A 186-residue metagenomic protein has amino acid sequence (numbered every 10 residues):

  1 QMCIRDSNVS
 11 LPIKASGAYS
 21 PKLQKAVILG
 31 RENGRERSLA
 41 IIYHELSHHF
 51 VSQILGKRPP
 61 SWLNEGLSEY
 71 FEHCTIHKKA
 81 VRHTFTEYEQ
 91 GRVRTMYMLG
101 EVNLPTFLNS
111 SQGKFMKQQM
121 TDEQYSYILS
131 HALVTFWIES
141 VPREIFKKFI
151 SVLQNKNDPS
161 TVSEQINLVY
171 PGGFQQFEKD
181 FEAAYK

Functional and structural regions predicted by a protein language model:
M2-I4: Short, small-residue-biased leader/transition segments that mark boundaries at the very start of proteins
S10-K22, A26, L55-K186: Acidic/His/Gly-enriched intrinsically disordered linker/tail segments that often contain short helix/coil "MoRF-like"
L23-I42, Q53-P59: Short pre-active-site segment immediately N-terminal to the catalytic Zn-binding motif
R31-N33, L46, H73-C74: Solvent-exposed coil/turn segments that connect beta secondary-structure elements in extracytoplasmic/periplasmic
A40-Q53, E65-E69: Active-site recognition of the HExxH zinc-binding catalytic motif
